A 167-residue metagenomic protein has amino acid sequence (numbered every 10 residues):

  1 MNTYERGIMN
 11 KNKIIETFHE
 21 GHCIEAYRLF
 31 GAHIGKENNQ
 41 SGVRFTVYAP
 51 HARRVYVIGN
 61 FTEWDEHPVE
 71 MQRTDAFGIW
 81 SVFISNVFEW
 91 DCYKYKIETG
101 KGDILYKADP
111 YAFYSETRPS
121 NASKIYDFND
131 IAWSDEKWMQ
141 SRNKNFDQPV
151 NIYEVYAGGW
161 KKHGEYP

Functional and structural regions predicted by a protein language model:
M1-R44, T74-E154, G159-E165: The feature marks proteins involved in alpha-glucan
Y48-V55, W64, F88: Short proline/glycine-enriched turn/loop motifs at strand-loop junctions of beta-rich domains
A49, F61, Y156: A broadly conserved detector of short glycine/acidic/proline-rich loop/turn motifs that flank catalytic sites and bind
V55-V57, Y93: Short beta-strand elements bearing conserved aromatic residues within extracellular beta-rich modules
N60-D65, G100: Change "in extracellular beta-sheet-rich domains … of secreted and cell-surface proteins" to "in beta-sheet-rich domains
E66-T74: Short, surface-exposed loop motifs enriched in S/T, G, D/E and P with embedded aromatic residues
